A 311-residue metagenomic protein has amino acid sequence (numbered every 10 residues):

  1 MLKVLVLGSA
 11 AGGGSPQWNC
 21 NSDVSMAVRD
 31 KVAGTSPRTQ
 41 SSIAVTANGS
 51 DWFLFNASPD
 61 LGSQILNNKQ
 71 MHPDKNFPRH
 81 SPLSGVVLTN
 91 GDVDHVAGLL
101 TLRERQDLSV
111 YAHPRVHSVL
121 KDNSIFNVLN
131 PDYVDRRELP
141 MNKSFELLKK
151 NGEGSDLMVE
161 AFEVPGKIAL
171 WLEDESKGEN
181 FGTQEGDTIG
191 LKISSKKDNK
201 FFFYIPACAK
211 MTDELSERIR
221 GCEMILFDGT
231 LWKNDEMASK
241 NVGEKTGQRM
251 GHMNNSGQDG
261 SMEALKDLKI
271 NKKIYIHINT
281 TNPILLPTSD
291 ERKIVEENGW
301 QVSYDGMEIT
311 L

Functional and structural regions predicted by a protein language model:
M1-Q70, L139-R218, M307-L311: Core dinuclear metal-dependent hydrolase active-site scaffold
K3, D107-S109, D135, M158 (+2 more regions): Residues at the starts of beta-strands that form the adenosine-phosphate
S50-A112: Active-site metal-binding motif and surrounding structural segment of the metallo-beta-lactamase
L54-S58, P82-D94, A112-H113, F203-C208 (+3 more regions): Active-site neighborhood of phospho(di)ester-bond hydrolases with catalytic His/Asp-centered motifs
S81, G91, D132, S155-L157 (+3 more regions): Structured loop/turn residues at beta-strand edges in well-structured enzyme cores
L102-E138: Long, hydrophobic, well-ordered secondary-structure blocks that form the structural core and pocket-lining surfaces
V116-K121, F145-E146, N234, T281-L285 (+1 more regions): Short, charged/polar "capping" segments at the starts of alpha-helices and the immediately preceding loops
G186-T188, K197-F201, C208-G306: Cap/insert and terminal regions of metallo-dependent hydrolase folds
